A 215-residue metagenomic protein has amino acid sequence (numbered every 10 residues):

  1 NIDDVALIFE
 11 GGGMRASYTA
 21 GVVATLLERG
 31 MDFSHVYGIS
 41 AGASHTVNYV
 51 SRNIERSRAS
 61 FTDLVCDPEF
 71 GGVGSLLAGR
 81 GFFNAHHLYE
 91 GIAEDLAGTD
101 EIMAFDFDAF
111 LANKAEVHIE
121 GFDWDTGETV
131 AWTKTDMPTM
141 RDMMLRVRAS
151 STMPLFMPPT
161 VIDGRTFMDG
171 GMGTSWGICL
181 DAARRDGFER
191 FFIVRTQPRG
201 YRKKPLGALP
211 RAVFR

Functional and structural regions predicted by a protein language model:
N1-I39, V47-R215: Patatin-like phospholipase
